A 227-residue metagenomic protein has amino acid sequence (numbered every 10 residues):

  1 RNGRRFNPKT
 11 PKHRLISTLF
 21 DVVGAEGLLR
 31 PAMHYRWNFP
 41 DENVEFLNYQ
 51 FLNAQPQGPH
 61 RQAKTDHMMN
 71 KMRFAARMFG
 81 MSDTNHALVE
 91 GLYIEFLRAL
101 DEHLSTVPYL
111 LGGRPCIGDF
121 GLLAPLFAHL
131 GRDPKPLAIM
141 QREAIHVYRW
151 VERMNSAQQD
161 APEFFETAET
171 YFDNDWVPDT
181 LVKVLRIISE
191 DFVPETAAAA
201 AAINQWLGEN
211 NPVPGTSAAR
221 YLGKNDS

Functional and structural regions predicted by a protein language model:
R1-R61, L110, L130, V182-S227: GST-like domain detector, emphasizing the conserved glutathione-binding G-site in the N-terminal thioredoxin-like
N2-F6, F20-W37, D41, N70 (+4 more regions): Domain-level signature for proteins that mediate thiol-based redox and metal-cofactor handling
K12, I16-L19, L88-E95, A99 (+1 more regions): A non-catalytic, amphipathic alpha-helix used as a structural packing/dimerization or gating element in enzyme scaffolds
A25, L97-D101, N155: Structural signal for well-ordered, non-membrane alpha-helices
N38-E90: Divalent-metal (Mg2+/Mn2+/Ca2+)-assisted nucleotide/phosphate chemistry catalytic cores
R77-L110, G131: Short N-terminal edge-element motif at the start of the domain
P108-L130: GST superfamily/GST-like fold recognition
L123-K224: Active-site/pore-lining binding-face segments in mid-to-C-terminal subdomains
